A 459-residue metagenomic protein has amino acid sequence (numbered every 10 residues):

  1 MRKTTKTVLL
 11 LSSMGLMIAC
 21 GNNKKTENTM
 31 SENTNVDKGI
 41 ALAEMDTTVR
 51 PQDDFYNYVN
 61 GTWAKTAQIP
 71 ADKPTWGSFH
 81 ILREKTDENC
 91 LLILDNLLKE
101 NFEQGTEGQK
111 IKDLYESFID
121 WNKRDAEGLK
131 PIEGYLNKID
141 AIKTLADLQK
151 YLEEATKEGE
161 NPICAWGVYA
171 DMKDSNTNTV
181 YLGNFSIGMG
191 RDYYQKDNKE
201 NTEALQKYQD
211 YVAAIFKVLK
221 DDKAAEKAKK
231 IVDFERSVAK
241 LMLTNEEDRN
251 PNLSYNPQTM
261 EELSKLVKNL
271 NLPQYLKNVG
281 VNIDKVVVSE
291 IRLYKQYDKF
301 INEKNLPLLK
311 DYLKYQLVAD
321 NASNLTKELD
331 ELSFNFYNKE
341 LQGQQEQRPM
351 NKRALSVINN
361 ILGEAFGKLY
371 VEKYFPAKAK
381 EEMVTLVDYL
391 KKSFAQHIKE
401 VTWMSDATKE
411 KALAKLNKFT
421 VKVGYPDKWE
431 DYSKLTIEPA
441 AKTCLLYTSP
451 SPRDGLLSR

Functional and structural regions predicted by a protein language model:
M1-V8: Bacterial N-terminal signal peptides that target proteins for export
L9, L266-N269, V287-V288, R348 (+4 more regions): Intrinsically disordered, low-complexity linker/terminal regions across diverse proteins
I18-A19: C-terminal motif of bacterial Sec signal peptides marking the signal peptidase cleavage site
N22-S31: Bacterial Sec signal peptide processing site at the extreme N-terminus
V36-T66: Mature N-terminal segment immediately following signal peptide/propeptide cleavage in secreted/periplasmic
T48-Q52, V59, T86, C90 (+10 more regions): Stable alpha-helical elements in mature extracytoplasmic
P51, T62-T106, I111: Active-site-surrounding "flap" and adjacent substrate/cofactor-binding loops of secreted or lumenal enzymes, prototyped
L97-E381: Noncatalytic, helix-rich "gating/capping" subdomain that lines the substrate-entry/channel surface of large enzyme
